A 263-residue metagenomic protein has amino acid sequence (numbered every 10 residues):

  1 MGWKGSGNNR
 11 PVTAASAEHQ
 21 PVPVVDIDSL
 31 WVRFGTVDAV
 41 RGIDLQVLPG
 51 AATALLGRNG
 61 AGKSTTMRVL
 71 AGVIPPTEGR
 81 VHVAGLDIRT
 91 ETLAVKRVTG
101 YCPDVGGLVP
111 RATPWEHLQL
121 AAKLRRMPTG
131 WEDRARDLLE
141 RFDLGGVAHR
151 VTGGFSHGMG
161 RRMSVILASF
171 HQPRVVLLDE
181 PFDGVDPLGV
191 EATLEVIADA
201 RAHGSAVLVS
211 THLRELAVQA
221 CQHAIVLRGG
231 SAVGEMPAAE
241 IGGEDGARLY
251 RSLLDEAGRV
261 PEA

Functional and structural regions predicted by a protein language model:
A71: Helix-to-loop junction immediately C-terminal to a conserved catalytic motif
G79-D87, V95: Conserved ABC transporter NBD signature motif
Q119, K123, G130-V147: Conserved ABC ATPase "signature" region
V176-E180: Catalytic Walker B motif of ABC-type/P-loop ATPase nucleotide-binding domains
S210-H212: H-loop/switch region of ABC-family ATPase nucleotide-binding domains
